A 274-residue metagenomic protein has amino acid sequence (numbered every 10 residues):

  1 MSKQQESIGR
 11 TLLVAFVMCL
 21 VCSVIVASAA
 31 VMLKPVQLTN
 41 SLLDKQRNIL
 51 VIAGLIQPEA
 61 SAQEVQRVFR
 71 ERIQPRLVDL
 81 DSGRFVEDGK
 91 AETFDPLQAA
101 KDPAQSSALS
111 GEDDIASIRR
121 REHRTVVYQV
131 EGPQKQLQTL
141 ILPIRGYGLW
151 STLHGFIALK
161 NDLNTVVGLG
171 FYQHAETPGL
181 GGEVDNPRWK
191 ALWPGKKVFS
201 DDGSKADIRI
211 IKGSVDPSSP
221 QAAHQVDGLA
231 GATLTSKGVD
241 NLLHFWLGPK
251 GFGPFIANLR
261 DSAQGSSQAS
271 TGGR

Functional and structural regions predicted by a protein language model:
S2-R274: Flexible, solvent-exposed loop/hinge segments and secondary-structure transition points
